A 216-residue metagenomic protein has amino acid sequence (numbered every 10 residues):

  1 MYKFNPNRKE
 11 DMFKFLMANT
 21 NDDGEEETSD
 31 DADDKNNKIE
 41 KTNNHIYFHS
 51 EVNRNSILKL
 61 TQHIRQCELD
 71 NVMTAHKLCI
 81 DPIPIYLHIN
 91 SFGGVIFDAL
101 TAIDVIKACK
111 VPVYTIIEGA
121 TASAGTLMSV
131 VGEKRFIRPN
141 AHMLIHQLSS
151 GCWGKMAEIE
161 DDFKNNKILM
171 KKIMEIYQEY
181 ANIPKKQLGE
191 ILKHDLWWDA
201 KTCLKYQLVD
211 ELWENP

Functional and structural regions predicted by a protein language model:
M1-P216: Terminal-region recognition feature
